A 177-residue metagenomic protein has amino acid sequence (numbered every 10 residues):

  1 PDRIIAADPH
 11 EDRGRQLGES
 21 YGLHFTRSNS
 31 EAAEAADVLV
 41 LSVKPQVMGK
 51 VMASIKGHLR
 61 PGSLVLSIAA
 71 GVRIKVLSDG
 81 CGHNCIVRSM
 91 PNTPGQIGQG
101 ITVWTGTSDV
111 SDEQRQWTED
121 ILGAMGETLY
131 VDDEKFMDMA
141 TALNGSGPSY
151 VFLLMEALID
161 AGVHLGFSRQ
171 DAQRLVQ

Functional and structural regions predicted by a protein language model:
P1-G18: NAD(P)-binding Rossmann-fold cofactor-contacting core
R3, G22-H24, C85, E127: Conserved beta-strand segments of alpha/beta enzyme cores
I4, G14, A32, S168-L175: Small-residue helix-packing motif on alpha-helices
A6-A7, E11, F25, A124 (+1 more regions): Mobile acidic interaction elements
E11-D12, Y21, N29-W104, S108: Rossmann-like NAD(P)(H) cofactor-binding subdomain of soluble oxidoreductases
H24-N29, Y130-V131: Short acidic-hydrophobic, aromatic-tinged amphipathic segments that line or gate anion-handling sites
V76-C85, I101-M139, Y150-Q177: Internal alpha-helical scaffold of NAD(P)-dependent oxidoreductase catalytic cores
G147: Aromatic-residue-lined binding/catalytic grooves and analogous aromatic/hydrophobic interfacial grooves in multimeric
